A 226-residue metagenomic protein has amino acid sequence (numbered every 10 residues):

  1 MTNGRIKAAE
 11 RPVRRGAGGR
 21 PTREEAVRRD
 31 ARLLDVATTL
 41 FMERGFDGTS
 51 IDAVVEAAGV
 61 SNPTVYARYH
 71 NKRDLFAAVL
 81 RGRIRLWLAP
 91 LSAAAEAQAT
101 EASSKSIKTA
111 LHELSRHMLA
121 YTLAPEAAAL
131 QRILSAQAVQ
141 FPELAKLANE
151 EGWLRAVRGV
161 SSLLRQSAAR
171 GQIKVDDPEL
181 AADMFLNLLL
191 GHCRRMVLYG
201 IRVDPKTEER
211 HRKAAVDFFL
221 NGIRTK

Functional and structural regions predicted by a protein language model:
M1-R28, A93-Q98, K226: N-terminal intrinsically disordered/low-complexity leader segments
R29-A37, V54, V79-R83, W87 (+1 more regions): Generic hydrophobic, amphipathic alpha-helix propensity
R32, L40-D74, A78-V79: Helix-turn-helix
L33-F41, M118, F219: Short hydrophobic clusters on alpha-helical segments that form packing/core surfaces in small helical domains
A78, L91-L130, P178-F185, R212: Hydrophobic alpha-helical connector segments
R83-P90, A94, P125, F141 (+5 more regions): A short secondary-structure junction motif
T109, A120-A129, I133-S135, P142-A169 (+1 more regions): Amphipathic alpha-helical packing segments from all-alpha helical-bundle domains
K146, L154, A168-D217: Hydrophobic/aromatic-rich alpha-helical bundle segments in the mid-to-C-terminal region
